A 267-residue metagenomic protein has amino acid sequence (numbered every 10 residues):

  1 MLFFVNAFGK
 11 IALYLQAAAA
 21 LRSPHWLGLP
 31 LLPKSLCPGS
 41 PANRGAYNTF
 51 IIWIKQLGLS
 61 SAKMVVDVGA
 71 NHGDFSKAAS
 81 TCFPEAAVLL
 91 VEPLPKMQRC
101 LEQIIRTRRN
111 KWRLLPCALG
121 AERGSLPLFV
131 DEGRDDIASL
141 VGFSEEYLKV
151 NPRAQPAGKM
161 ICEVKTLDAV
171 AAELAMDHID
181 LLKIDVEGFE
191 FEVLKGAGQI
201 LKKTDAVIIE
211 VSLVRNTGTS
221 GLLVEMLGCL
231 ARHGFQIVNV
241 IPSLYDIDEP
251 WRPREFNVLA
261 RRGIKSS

Functional and structural regions predicted by a protein language model:
M1-S267: Phosphate/nucleotide-binding beta-alpha loop and adjacent structural elements of enzyme active sites
